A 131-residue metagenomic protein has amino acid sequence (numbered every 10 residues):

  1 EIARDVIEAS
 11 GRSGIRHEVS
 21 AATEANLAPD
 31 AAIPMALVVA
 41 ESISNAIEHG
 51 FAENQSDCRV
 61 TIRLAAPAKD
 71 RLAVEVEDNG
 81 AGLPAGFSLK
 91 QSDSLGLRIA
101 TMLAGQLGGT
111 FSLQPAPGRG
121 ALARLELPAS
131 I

Functional and structural regions predicted by a protein language model:
E1-G11: Short beta-to-alpha transition helix within the HATPase_c
G11-I43, I47-R59: Conserved short strand/loop->alpha-helix "switch" segment adjacent to the catalytic nucleotide/phosphoryl-transfer site
D57-D70: Short beta-strand/loop element within the Bergerat-fold HATPase_c
D57-R59, G82, A116-R124: Glycine-rich nucleotide-binding loop
R63, A121-S130: Short C-terminal beta-strand
K69-L97: Glycine-rich/acidic phosphate-handling loop/turn and adjacent ATP-lid/helix of nucleotide-binding kinase/ATPase domains
G108-P115: Glycine-rich ATP-binding loops of the HATPase_c
